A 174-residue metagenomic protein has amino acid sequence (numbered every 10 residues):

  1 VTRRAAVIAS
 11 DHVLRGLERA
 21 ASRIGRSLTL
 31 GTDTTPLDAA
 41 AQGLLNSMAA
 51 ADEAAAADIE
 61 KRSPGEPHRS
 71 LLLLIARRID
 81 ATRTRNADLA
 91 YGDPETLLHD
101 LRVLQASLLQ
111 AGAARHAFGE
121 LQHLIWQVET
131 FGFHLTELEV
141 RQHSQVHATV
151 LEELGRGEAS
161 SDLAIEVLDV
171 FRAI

Functional and structural regions predicted by a protein language model:
T2-G25: Extended active-site and interfacial segments that coordinate phosphate-rich ligands in large catalytic machineries
I24-I174: Extended, charge-enriched "interface" segments that sit outside catalytic cores
